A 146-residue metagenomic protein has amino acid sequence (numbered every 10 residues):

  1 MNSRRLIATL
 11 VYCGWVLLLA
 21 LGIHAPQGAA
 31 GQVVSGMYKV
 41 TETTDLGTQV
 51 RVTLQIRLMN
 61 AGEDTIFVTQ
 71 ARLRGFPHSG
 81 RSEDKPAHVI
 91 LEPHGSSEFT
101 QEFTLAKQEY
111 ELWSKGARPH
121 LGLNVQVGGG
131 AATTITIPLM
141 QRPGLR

Functional and structural regions predicted by a protein language model:
V11-A20: Bacterial N-terminal signal peptides
P26-T48: Low-complexity, acidic Ser/Thr/Pro/Gly-rich terminal tails and inter-domain linkers that flank the onset of structured
G47-Q49, P93-S96, G130: Solvent-exposed, conformationally flexible loop/turn segments
T48-Q55, G116-P119: Short, solvent-exposed loop/turn segments enriched in Ser/Thr/Gly
L58-G62: Asparagine-centered strand-capping/turn motif at beta-strand->loop junctions
E63-S79: Short acidic, flexible loop segments centered on an aromatic residue
E83-H120: Short, solvent-exposed, Trp/other aromatic-anchored flexible loops in extracytoplasmic proteins
K107-R146: Terminal connector regions
